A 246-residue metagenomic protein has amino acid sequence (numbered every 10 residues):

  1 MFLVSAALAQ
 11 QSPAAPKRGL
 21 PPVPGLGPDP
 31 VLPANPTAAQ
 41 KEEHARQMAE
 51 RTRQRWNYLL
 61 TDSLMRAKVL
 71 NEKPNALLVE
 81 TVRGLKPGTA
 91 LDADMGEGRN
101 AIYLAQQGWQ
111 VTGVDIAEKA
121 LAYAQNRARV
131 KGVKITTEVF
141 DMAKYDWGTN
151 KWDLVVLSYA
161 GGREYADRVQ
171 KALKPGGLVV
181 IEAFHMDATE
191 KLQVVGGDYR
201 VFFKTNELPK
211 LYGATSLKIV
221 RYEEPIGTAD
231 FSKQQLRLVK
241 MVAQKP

Functional and structural regions predicted by a protein language model:
P16-L85: Conserved class I S-adenosyl-L-methionine
P87-G96: Conserved class I S-adenosyl-L-methionine
Q110-D115: Conserved SAM-binding motif I beta-strand of class I
A117-K119: Conserved SAM/SAH-binding beta-strand->alpha-helix loop
K131-M142: Conserved SAM-binding strand-loop segment of SAM-dependent methyltransferases
Y145-L154: A short acidic, Gly/Pro-enriched loop at the edge of an enzyme's catalytic core that lines a small-molecule cofactor
A160-L173: A short, conserved alpha-helix within the catalytic core of class I
G176-A188: Conserved beta-strand signature within the Rossmann-like core of class I S-adenosyl-L-methionine
